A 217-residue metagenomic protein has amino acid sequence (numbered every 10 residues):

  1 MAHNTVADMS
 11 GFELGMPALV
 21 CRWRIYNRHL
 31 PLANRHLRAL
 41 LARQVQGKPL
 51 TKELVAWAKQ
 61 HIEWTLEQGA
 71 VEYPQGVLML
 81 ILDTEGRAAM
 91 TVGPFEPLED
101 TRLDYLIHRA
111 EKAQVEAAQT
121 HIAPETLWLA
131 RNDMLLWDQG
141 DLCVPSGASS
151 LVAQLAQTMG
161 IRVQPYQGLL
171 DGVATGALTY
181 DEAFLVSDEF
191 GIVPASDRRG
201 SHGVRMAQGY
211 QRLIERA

Functional and structural regions predicted by a protein language model:
M1-N132, G140, S150-A217: Conserved alpha/beta cores of soluble small-molecule-handling proteins
L136-S146: Short, contiguous acidic and Ser/Thr-rich linear segments
